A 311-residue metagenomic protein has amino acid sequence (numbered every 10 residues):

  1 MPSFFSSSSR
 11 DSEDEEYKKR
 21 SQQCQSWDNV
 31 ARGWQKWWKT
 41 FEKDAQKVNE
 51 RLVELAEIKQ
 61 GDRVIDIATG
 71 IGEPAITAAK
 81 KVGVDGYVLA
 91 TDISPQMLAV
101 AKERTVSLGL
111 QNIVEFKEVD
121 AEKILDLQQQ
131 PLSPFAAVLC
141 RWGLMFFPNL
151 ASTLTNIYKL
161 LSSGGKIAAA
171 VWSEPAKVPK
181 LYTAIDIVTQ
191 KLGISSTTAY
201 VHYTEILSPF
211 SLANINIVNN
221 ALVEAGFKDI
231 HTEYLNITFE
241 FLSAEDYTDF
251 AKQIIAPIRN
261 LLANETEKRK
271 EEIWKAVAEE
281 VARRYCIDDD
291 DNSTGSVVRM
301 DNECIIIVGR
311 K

Functional and structural regions predicted by a protein language model:
F4-F5, R10-T40, K228-S296: C-terminal helical/coil "lid" or tail adjacent to the Rossmann-like core of SAM-dependent
E42-D62, T77: Conserved alpha-helix/loop element of class I SAM-dependent methyltransferases that forms part of the SAM/SAH-binding
Q60-G61, V84-D85, L161-I167: Short glycine-dipeptide loop
R63-L127, S152: Class I SAM-dependent methyltransferase SAM/SAH-binding core
E122-V138: A short acidic, Gly/Pro-enriched loop at the edge of an enzyme's catalytic core that lines a small-molecule cofactor
F135-A151, S173-P175: A short SAM/SAH-binding and catalytic strip from SAM-dependent methyltransferases
A151, S162-A244, I258, L262 (+1 more regions): Conserved catalytic/acceptor-binding region of the Class I
A225-K228, A251, M300-K311: Core SAM-dependent methyltransferase catalytic element
